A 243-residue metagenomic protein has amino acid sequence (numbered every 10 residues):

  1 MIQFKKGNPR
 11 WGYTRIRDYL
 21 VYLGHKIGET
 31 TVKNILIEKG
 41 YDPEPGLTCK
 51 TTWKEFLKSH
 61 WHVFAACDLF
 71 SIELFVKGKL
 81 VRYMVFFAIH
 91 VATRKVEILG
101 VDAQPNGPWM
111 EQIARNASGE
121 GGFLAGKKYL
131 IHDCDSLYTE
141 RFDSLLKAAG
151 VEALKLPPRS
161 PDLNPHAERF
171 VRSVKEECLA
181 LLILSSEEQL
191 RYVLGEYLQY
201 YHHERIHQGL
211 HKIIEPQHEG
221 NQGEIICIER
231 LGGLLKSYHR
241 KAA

Functional and structural regions predicted by a protein language model:
M1-A243: Charged DNA-binding/catalytic regions of mobile-element recombinases
